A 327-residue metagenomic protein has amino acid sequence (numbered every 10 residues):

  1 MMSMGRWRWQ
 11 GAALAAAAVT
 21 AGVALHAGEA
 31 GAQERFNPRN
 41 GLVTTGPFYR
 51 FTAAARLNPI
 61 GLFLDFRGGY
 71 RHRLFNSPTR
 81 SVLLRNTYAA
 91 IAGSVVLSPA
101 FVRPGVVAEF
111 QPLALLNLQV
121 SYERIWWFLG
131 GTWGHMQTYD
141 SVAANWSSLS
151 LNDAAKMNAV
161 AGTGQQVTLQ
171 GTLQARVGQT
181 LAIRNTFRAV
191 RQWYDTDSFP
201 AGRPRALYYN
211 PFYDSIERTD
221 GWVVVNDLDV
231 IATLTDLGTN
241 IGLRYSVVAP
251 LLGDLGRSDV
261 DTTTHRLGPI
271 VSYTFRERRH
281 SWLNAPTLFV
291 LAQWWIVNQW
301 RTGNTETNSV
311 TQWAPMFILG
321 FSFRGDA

Functional and structural regions predicted by a protein language model:
M1-W7: N-terminal secretory signal peptides that target proteins for export/translocation
W9-V19: Sec-dependent N-terminal signal peptides
V19-E29: C-terminal segment of classical bacterial N-terminal signal peptides
A32, F36-T52, L115-A232, G253-H265 (+1 more regions): Outer-membrane pore/translocation modules
T44-T79: N-terminal, Lys/Arg-enriched amphipathic/low-complexity engagement segments that precede the first folded domain
T45-L57, R85-P99, V106, L118-S121 (+2 more regions): Transmembrane beta-strand segments that form the barrel wall of outer-membrane beta-barrel proteins
F75-R80, L84-I91, V106-V107, L115-W133: A broadly used, surface-exposed interaction patch
S98-F101, W222: Short, glycine/acidic-rich beta->alpha junctions
